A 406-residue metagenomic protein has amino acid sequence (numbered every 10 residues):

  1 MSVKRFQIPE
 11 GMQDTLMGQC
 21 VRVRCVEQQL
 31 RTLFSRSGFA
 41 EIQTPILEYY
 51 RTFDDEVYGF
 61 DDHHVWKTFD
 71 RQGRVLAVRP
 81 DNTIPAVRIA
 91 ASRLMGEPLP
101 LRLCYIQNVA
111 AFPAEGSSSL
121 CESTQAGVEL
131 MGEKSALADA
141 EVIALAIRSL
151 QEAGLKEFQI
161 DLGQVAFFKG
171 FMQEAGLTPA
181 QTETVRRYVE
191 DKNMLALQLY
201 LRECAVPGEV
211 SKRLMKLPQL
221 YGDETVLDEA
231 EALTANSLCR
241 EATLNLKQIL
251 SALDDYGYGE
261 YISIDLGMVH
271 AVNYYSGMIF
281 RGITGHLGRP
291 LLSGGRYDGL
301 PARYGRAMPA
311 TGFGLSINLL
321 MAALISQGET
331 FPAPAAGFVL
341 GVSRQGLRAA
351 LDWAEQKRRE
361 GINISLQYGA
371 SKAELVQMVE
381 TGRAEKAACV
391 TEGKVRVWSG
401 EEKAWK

Functional and structural regions predicted by a protein language model:
M1-I84, A140, D161: TRNA-binding/sensing appendages of the translation machinery
Q19-S37, E48-Y49, T83-G96, R102-L155 (+1 more regions): Positively charged, Gly/Ser-enriched RNA/tRNA-binding surfaces
I46-D62, G163-Q173, M268-S276, A373-Q377: Beta-rich nucleic-acid/ligand-interaction surfaces
D54-T68, P179-E183, E203, G282-G285 (+1 more regions): Short, structured secondary-structure boundary patches
H64-D70, L177-L199, V206, Y258: Acidic, His- and aromatic-enriched active-site or binding-groove loops in soluble protein domains that engage sugars
L145-E152, A166-G176: Hydrophobic mid-domain F-helix/FG-region of cytochrome P450s
A153-E157, V165-F168, Q181, L195: Extended alpha-helical scaffolds
E157-F167, V185, S263-G267: Short, surface-exposed recognition loops or helix-turn segments adjacent to catalytic cores
